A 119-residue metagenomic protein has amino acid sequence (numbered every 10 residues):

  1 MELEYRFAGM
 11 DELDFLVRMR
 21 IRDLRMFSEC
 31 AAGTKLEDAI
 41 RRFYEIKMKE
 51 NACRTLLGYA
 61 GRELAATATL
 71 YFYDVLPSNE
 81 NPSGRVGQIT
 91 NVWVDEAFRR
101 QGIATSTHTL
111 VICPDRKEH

Functional and structural regions predicted by a protein language model:
E4-R18: A short beta-loop-alpha structural element at the N-terminal edge of CoA-dependent acyl/N-acetyltransferase catalytic
I21-Y44: Conserved GNAT-fold acetyl-CoA-binding loop/helix
E45-L57, Q88: A short helix-loop-beta-strand connector motif used in the catalytic cores of GNAT acetyltransferases and, in some
L57, E63-F72, Q88, W93: Conserved beta-strand in the GNAT
V75-I89, R99: A conserved beta-turn-beta hairpin within the catalytic core of GNAT-like acetyltransferases that forms part
P82, N91, T105-H108: A beta-strand edge to alpha-helix "cap/lid" segment located at domain peripheries
F98, G102-L110: Conserved acetyl-CoA pyrophosphate-binding loop and the N-cap/start of the following alpha-helix in GNAT-like
H108, D115-H119: Conserved GNAT acetyl-CoA-binding A-motif
